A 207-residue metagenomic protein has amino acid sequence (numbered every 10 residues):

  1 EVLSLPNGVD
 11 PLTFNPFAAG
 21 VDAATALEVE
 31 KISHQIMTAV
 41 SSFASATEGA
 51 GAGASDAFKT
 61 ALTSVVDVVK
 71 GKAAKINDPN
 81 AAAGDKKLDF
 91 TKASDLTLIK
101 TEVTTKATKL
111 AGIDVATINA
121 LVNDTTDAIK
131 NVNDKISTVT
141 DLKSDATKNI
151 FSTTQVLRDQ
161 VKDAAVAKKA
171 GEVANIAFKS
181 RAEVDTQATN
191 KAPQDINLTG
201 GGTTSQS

Functional and structural regions predicted by a protein language model:
E1-S207: Feature for extracytoplasmic/surface-facing segments of secreted or surface-associated proteins, emphasizing
